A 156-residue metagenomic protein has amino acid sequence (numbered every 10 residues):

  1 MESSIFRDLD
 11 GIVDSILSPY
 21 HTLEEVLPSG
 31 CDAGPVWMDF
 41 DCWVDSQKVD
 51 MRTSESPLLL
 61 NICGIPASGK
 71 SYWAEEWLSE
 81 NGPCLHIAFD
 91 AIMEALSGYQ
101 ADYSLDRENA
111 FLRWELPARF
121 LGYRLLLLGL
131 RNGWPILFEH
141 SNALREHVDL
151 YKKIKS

Functional and structural regions predicted by a protein language model:
M1-G11, S15-L17, R131-G133, H140-S156: Replace "adjacent to P-loop NTPase cores in ATP/GTP-dependent enzymes" with "adjacent to NTP-binding cores
P19-R52: N-terminal pre-Walker A segment at the start of P-loop NTPase domains
V49-S56, G129-L130: Phosphate-binding P-loop
S54, G69, A143-E146: Short, glycine/acidic-rich beta->alpha junctions
L59: Walker A (P-loop) ATP-phosphate-binding motif of ABC ATPase nucleotide-binding domains
I62: Hydrophobic anchor at the beta1->P-loop junction of P-loop NTPases
I65-P66: The conserved Walker
S71-W134: Conserved substrate/cofactor phosphate-moiety recognition/catalytic segment in nucleotide-dependent phosphotransferases
